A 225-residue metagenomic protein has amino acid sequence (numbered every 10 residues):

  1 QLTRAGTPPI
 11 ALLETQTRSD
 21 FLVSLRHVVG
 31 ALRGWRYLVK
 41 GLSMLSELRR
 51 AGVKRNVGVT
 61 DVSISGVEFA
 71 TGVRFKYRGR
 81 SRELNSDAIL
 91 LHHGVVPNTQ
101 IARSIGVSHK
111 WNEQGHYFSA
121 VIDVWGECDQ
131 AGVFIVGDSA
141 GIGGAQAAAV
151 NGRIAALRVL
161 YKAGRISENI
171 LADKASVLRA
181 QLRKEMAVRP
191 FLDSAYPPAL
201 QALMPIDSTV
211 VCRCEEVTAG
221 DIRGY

Functional and structural regions predicted by a protein language model:
Q1-Y225: Residues forming the flavin
